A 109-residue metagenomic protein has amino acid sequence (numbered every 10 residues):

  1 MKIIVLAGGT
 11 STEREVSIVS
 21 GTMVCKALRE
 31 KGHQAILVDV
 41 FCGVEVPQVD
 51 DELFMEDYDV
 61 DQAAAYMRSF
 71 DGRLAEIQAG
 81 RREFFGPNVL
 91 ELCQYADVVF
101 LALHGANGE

Functional and structural regions predicted by a protein language model:
M1-E109: ATP-binding N-terminal substructure of ATP-dependent carboxylate-amine bond-forming enzymes
